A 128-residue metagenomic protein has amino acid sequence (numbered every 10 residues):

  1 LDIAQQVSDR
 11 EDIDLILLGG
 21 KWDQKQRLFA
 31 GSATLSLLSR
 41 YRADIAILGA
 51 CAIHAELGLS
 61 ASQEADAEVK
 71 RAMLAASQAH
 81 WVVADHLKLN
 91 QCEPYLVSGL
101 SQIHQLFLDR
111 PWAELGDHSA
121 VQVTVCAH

Functional and structural regions predicted by a protein language model:
D2-H128: Conserved phosphate- and dinucleotide-binding cores of soluble alpha/beta proteins, encompassing both enzyme active
